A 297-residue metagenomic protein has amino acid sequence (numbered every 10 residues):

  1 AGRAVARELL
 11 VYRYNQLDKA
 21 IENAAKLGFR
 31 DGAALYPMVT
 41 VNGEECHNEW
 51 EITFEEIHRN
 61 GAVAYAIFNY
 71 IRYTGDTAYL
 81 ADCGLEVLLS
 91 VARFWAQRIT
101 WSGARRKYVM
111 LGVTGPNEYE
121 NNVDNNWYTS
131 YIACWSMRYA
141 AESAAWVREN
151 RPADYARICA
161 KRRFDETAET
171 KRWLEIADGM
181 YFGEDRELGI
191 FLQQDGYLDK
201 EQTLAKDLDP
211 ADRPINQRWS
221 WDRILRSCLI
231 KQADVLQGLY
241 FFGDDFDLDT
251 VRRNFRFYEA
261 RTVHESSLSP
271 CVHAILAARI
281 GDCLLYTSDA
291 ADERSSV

Functional and structural regions predicted by a protein language model:
A1-A4, E51, A62-T77, F94 (+4 more regions): Well-ordered alpha-helical scaffold segments within catalytic/enzyme domains
G2, I52-A62, L80-V87, R106 (+6 more regions): Secondary-structure capping and boundary motifs in well-ordered enzyme cores
R3-Y65, I71, A78-D82, V91 (+2 more regions): Helix-terminus loop motifs that line ligand-binding clefts
V5-E8, V87, T250, L285: Alpha-helical positions within canonical tetratricopeptide repeat
V11-F54, V113, V147-E149, D154-H264: Extended glycan-interaction surfaces of carbohydrate-active proteins
Q16, G32, C46, I71-Y73 (+4 more regions): Flexible loop/turn segments at secondary-structure boundaries
F94-A160: Acidic/histidine-rich catalytic neighborhood
Y286-E293: Conserved small/polar residues in nucleotide/adenosyl-binding loops
